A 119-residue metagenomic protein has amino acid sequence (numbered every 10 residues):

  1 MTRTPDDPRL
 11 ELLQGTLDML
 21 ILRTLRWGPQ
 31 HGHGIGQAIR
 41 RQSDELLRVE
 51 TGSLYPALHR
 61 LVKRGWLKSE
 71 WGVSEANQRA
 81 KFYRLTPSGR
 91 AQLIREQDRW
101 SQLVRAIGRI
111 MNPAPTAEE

Functional and structural regions predicted by a protein language model:
M1-L10: Short, Lys/Arg-enriched N-terminal segment that forms or immediately precedes the first helix of a structured domain
R9-Y55: N-terminal helix-turn-helix DNA-binding core of bacterial DNA-binding proteins
L10, T51, R79-F82, Q97 (+1 more regions): Short, structured helix-loop boundary elements
I39, S43, W71-V73, P87-G89: Short, well-ordered turn and helix-capping elements at secondary-structure junctions
R40, H59, K63: Residue-level detection of the helix-turn-helix DNA-binding "recognition helix"
V62-Q78, R84: Beta-hairpin "wing" of winged helix-turn-helix
S88-E119: Amphipathic alpha-helical dimerization/coiled-coil segments that flank or bridge DNA-binding/regulatory modules
